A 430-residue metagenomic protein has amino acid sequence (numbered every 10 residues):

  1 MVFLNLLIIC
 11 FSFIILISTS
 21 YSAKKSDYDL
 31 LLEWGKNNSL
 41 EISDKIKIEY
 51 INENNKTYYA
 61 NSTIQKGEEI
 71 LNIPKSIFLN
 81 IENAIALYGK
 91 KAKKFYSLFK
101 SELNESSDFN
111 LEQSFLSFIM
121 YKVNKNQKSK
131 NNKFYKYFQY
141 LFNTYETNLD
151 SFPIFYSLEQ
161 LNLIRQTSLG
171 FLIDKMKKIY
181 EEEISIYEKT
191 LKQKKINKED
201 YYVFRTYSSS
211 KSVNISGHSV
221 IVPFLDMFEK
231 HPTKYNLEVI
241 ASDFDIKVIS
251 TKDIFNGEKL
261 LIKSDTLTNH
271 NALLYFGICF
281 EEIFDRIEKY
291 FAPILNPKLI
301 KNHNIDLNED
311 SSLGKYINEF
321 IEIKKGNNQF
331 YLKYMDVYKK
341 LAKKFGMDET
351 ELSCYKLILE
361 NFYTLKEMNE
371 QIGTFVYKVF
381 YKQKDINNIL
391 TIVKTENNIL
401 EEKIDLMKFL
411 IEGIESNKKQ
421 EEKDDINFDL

Functional and structural regions predicted by a protein language model:
M1-F3, N427-L430: A positional/structural detector of protein chain ends, strongest at the extreme C-terminus and weakly at the extreme
L4-T19: Cleavable N-terminal signal peptides of Sec/SRP-targeted secreted and luminal proteins
A23-I77, E82-A86, V123-D429: Long, positively charged leader/targeting segments at protein N-termini
K90-F99: Intrinsically disordered, low-complexity polar regions and short flexible loop motifs
